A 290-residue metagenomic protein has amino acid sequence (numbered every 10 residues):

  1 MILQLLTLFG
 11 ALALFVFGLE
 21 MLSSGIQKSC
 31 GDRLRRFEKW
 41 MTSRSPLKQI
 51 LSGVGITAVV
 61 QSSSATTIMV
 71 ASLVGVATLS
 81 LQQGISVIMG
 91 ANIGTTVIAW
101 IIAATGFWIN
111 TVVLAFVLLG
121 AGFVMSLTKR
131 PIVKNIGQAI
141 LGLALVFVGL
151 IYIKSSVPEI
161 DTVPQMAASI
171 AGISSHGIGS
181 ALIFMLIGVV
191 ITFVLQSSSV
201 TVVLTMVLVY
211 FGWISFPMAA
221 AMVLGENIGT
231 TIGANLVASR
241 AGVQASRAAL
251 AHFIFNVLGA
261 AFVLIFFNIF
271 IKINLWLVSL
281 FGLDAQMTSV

Functional and structural regions predicted by a protein language model:
I2-S45, I140-V190: Helix-loop-helix hairpins and the membrane-proximal interhelical loops of multi-pass alpha-helical transport proteins
L12, D32, M41, G53 (+8 more regions): Alpha-helical transmembrane segments of multi-pass membrane proteins, especially transporters and channels
L19, S23, I98, L195 (+3 more regions): Alpha-helical transmembrane segments of multipass membrane proteins
I26-G55, V203-V209, I214: Membrane-embedded helical hairpins/re-entrant loop segments and their flanking transmembrane helices within multi-pass
S43-M69, I178-L204: Hydrophobic alpha-helical transmembrane segments of multi-pass integral membrane proteins, predominantly secondary
T57, T66-G90, A99-L114, T192-G229 (+3 more regions): Membrane-interfacial helix-loop connectors
I102-A103, A121-N135, R240-Q244: Membrane-water interface regions at transmembrane-helix termini and the short interhelical loops of multi-pass membrane
G106, L150, P164-S175, R240-V290: Transmembrane alpha-helical segments and their short flanking loops that form helix-hairpins/helix-helix interfaces
